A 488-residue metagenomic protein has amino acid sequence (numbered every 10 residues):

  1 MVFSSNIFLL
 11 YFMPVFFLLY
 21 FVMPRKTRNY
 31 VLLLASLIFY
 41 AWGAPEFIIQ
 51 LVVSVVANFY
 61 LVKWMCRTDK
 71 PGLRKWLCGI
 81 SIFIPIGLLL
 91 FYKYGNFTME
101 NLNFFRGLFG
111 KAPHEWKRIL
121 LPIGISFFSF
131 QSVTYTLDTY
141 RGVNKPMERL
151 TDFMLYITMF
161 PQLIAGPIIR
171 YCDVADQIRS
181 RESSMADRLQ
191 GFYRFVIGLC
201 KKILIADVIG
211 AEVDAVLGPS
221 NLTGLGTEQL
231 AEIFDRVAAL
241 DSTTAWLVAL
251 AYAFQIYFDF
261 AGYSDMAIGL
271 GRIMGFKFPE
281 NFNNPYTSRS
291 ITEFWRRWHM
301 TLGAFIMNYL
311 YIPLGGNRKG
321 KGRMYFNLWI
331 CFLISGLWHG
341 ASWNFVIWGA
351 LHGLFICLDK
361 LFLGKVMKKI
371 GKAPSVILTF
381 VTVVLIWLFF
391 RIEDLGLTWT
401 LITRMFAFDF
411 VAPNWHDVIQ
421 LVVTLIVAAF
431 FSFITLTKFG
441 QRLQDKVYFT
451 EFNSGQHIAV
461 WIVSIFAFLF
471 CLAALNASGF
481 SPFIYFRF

Functional and structural regions predicted by a protein language model:
M1-R487: Membrane-embedded transmembrane alpha-helical bundles that form the catalytic cores of multi-pass lipid-modifying
